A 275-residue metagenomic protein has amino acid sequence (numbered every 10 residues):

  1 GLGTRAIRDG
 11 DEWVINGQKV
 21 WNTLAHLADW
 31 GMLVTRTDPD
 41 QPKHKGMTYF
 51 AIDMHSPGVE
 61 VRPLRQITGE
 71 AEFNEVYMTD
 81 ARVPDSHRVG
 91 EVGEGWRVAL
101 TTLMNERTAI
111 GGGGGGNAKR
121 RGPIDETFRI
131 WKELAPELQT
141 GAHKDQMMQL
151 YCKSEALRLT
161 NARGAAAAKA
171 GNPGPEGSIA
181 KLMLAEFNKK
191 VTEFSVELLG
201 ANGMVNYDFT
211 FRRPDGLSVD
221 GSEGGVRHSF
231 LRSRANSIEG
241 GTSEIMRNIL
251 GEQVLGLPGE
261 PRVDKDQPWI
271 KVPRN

Functional and structural regions predicted by a protein language model:
D11-E12, N16-R62: A short core secondary-structure module
W21-L24, P39-Q41, R65-E72, D220-G221 (+1 more regions): Short Gly/Pro-enriched turn/cap motifs at secondary-structure boundaries
N22, S178-N275: Alpha-helix capping/hinge segments and adjacent helical runs
V34-T35, A51-P57, D80-V83, L103 (+1 more regions): Short Ser/Thr-interspersed hydrophobic loop/turn segments at strand-loop and sheet-helix junctions that line or gate
G58-T160, N236, I270-N275: Glycine-rich beta->alpha junctions and the first turn(s) of the following alpha-helix
K144-M148, P175-L182: Short, charged, amphipathic alpha-helical segments
D145-K169, A185-G200: Loop-to-helix element that buttresses phosphate recognition and phosphoryl-transfer chemistry
